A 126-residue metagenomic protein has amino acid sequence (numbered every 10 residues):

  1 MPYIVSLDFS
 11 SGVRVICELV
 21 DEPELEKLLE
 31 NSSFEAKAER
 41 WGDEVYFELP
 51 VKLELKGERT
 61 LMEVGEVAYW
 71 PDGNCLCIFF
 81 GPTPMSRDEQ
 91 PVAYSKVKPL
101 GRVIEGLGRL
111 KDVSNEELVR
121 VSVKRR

Functional and structural regions predicted by a protein language model:
Y3-S10: A short beta-strand micro-motif
S10-G12, G73: Glycine-centered tight beta-turn/hairpin loop motif at sheet-sheet or coil-to-beta transitions
V13-E22: Short, contiguous acidic and Ser/Thr-rich linear segments
D21-E24, S32-R126: Glycine-rich active-site loops that engage anionic ligands at enzyme catalytic sites
